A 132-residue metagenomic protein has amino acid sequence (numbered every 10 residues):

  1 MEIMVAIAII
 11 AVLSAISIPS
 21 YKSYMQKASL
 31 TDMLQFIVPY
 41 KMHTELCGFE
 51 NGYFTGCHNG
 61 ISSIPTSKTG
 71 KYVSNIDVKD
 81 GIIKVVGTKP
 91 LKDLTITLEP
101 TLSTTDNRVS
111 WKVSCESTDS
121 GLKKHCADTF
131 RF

Functional and structural regions predicted by a protein language model:
M1-M25, S29-D32, F36: N-terminal single-pass transmembrane signal-anchor helix
A15-I18, K41, T105: Generic detection of intrinsically disordered/low-complexity segments and helix-coil linkers/edges
M25-A28, T44, C115: Generic alpha-helical secondary structure signal
M33-T55: N-terminal alpha-helical signal peptides/signal-anchor transmembrane segments
G48-F132: Periplasmic/extracellular, small/polar-rich flexible segments of pilin-like filament-forming proteins
